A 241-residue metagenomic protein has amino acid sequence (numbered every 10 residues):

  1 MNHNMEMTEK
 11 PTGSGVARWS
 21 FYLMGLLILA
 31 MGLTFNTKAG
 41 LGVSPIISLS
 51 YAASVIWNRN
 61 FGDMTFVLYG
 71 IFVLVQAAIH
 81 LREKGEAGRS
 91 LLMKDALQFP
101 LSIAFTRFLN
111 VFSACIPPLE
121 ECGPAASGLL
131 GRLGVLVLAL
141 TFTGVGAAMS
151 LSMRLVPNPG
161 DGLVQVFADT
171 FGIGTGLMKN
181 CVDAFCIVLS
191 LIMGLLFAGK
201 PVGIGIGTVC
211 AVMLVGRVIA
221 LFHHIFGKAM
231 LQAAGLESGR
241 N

Functional and structural regions predicted by a protein language model:
N2-N241: Core subunits and conserved enzymes of cellular information-processing and envelope-translocation systems across
